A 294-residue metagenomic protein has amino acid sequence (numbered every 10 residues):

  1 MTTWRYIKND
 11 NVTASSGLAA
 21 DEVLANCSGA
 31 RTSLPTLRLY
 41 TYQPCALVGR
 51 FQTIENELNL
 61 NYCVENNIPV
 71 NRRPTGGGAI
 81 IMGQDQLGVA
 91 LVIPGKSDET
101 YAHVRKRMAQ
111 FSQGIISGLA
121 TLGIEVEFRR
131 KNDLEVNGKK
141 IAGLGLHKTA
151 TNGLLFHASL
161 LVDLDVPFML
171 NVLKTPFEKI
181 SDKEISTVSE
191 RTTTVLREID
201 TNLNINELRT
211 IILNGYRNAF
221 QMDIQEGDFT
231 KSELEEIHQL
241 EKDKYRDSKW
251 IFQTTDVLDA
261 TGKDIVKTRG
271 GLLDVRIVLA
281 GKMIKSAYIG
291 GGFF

Functional and structural regions predicted by a protein language model:
M1-R107: N-terminal lobe of the biotin/lipoate ligase/transferase fold
Y42-Q43, G83-Q84, N137-G138, A150-T151 (+2 more regions): Short acidic-glycine loop/turn motifs at beta-strand connectors
A90-I93, E99-F128, V136: A generic, well-ordered mixed alpha/beta core segment in the N-terminal half of proteins
S112-E125, A142, K148-T254: Long, positively charged amphipathic alpha-helical accessory segments at protein N-termini or as interdomain linkers
T192-V195, V278-F294: Active-site- and interface-proximal helix/loop "cap" or "latch" segments in soluble metabolic and energy-transducing
L234-G281: Structured beta-strand/loop patches that form or line metal/cofactor-binding pockets in enzymes
